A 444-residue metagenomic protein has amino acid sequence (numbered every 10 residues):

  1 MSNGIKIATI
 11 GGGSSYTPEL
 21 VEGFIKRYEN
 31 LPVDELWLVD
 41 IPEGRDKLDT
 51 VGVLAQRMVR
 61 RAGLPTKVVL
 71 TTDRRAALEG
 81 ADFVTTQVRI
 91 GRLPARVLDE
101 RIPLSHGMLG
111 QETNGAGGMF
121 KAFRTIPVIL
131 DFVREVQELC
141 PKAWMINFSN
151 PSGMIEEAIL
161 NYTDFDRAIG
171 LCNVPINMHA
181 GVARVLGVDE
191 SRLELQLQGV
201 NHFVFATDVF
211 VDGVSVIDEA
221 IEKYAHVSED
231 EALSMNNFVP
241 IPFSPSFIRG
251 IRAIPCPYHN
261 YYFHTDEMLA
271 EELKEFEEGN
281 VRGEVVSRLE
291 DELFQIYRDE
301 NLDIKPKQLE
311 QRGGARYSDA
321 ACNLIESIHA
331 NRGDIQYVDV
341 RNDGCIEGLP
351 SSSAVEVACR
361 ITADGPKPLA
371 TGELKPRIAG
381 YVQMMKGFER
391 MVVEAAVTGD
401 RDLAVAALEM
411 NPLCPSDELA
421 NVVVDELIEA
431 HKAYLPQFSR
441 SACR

Functional and structural regions predicted by a protein language model:
K6, D34-E35, K67, W144 (+1 more regions): Residues at the starts of beta-strands that form the adenosine-phosphate
K6-P32, L36-V39: N-terminal Rossmann-like dinucleotide-binding module
P18, W144, F148-G213: Rossmann-fold dinucleotide-binding core
K26-G63: Glycine-rich phosphate-binding loop and adjoining beta1-alpha1-beta2 segment of Rossmann-like nucleotide-binding folds
K67-G80: Short acidic low-complexity segments
E79, T85-T86, N147: Redox-cofactor binding/interface segments in oxidoreductases and associated redox assembly factors
I90, P94-Y162: Rossmann-fold NAD(P)-binding glycine/threonine-rich loop
G187-R444: Long, compositionally biased stretches enriched for glycine and/or charged residues
